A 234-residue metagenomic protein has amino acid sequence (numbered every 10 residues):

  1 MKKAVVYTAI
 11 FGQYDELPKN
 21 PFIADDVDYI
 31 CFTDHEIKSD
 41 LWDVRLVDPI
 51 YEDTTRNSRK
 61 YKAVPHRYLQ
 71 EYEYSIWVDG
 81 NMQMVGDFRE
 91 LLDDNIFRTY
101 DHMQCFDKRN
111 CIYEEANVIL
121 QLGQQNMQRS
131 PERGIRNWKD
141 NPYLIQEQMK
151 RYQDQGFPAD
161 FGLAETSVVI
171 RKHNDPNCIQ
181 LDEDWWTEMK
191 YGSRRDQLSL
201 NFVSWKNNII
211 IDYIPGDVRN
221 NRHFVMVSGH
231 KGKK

Functional and structural regions predicted by a protein language model:
M1-K234: Glycosyltransferase catalytic domains, chiefly GT-A lineage
